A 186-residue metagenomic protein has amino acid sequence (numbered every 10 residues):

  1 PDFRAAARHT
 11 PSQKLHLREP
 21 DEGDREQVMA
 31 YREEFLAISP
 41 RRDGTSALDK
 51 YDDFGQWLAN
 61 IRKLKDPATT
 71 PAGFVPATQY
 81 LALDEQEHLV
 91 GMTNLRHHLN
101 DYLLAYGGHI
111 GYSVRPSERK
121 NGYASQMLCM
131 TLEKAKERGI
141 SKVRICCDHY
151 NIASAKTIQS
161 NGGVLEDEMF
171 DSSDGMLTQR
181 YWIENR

Functional and structural regions predicted by a protein language model:
P1-H109, K134, D174-R186: GNAT-family acyltransferases
E19-E22, V114, H149: Conserved residues at beta->alpha junctions
E87, Y102, R119-K120, Y150: Glycine-/small-residue-rich active-site loops that bind phosphorylated ligands and cofactors
G111-V114, K120-E133, E137, K156-S160: Conserved acetyl-CoA-binding loop-helix of GNAT-fold acetyltransferases
A135-C146: Conserved GNAT acetyl-CoA-binding A-motif
I145-A155: Conserved beta-strand-loop-alpha-helix junction that forms the acyl-donor binding cleft
C146-C147, G162-Q179: Conserved catalytic-core motifs of GNAT/GCN5-like acyltransferases
